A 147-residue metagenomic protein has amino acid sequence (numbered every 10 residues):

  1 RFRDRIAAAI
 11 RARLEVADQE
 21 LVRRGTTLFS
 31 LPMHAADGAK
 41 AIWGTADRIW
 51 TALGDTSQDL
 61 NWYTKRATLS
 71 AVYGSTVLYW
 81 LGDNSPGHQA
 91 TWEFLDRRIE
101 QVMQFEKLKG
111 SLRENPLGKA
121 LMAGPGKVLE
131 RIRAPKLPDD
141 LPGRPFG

Functional and structural regions predicted by a protein language model:
R1-R23: Hydrophobic alpha-helical connector segments
A7, F29, D37-A39: Amphipathic alpha-helical interaction segments
A12, V16, R48, A52 (+1 more regions): Solvent-exposed, charged/polar functional surfaces in cytosolic regulatory/catalytic domains
G25-P32: Short linear capping/connector segments at secondary-structure termini
M33-D55, Y63-S70, G74: Amphipathic alpha-helical packing segments from all-alpha helical-bundle domains
D55-A120: Hydrophobic/aromatic-rich alpha-helical bundle segments in the mid-to-C-terminal region
L108-G147: Long, charge-rich low-complexity segments
